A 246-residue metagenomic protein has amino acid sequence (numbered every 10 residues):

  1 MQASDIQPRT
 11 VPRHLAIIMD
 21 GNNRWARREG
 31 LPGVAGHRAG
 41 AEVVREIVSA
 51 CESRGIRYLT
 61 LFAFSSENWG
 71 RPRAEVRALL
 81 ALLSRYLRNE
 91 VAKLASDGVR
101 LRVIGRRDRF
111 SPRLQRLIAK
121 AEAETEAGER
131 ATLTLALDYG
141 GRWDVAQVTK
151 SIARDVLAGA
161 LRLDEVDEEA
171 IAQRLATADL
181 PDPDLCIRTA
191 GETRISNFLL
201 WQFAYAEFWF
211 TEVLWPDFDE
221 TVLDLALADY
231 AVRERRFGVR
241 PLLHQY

Functional and structural regions predicted by a protein language model:
M1-Y246: Flexible, compositionally biased loop and terminal segments
